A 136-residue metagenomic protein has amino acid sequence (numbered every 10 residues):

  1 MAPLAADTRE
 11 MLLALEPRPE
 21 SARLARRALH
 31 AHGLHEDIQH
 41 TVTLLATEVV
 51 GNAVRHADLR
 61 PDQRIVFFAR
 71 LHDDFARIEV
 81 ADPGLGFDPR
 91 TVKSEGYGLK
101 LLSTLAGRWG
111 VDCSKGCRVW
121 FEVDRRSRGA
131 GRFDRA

Functional and structural regions predicted by a protein language model:
M1-L12, A53-A136: Conserved beta-strand-loop-beta-strand hairpin that lines the nucleotide-binding pocket of ATP/GTP-utilizing enzymes
E10-A22: STAS-typified acidic loop motif
R18, V42, E95-G98: The cytosolic transmitter module of two-component sensor histidine kinases
R23-T47: Conserved short strand/loop->alpha-helix "switch" segment adjacent to the catalytic nucleotide/phosphoryl-transfer site
H30, G51-V54: Short amphipathic alpha-helical interface segments enriched in basic and hydrophobic/aromatic residues, used as
